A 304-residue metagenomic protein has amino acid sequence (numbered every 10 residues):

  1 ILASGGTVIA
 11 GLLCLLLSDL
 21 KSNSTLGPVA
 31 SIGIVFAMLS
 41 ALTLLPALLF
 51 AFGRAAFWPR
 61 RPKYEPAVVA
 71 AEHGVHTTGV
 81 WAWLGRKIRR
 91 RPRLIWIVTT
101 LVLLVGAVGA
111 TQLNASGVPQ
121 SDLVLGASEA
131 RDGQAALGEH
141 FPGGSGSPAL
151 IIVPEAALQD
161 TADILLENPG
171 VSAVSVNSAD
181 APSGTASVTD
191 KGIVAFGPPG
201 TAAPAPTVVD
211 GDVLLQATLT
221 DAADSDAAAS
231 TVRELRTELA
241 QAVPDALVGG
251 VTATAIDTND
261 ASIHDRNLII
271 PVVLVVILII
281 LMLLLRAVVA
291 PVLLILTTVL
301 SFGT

Functional and structural regions predicted by a protein language model:
I1-A115, Q241-A246, V251-T304: Membrane-embedded transmembrane helical bundles of large multi-pass transporters/channels
Q112-T304: Structured non-transmembrane domains adjacent to transmembrane bundles in polytopic membrane proteins
